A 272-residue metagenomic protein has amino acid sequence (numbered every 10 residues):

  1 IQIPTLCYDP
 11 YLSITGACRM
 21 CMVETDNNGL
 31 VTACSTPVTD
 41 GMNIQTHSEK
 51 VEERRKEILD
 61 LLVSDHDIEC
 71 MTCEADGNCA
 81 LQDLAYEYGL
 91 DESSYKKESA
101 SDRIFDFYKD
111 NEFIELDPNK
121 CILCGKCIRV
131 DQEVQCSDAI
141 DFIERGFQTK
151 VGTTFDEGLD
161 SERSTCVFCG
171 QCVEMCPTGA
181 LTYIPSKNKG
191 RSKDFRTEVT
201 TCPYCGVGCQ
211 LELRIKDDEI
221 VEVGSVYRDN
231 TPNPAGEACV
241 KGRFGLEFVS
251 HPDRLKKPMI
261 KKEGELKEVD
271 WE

Functional and structural regions predicted by a protein language model:
I1-D40, K50: N-terminal cofactor/phosphate-binding cores enriched in small/glycine residues, especially glycine-rich loops such as
E24-N27, M42-H66, T72-E272: N-terminal export/assembly segments and adjacent metallocofactor-ligating motifs of anaerobic energy-metabolism
